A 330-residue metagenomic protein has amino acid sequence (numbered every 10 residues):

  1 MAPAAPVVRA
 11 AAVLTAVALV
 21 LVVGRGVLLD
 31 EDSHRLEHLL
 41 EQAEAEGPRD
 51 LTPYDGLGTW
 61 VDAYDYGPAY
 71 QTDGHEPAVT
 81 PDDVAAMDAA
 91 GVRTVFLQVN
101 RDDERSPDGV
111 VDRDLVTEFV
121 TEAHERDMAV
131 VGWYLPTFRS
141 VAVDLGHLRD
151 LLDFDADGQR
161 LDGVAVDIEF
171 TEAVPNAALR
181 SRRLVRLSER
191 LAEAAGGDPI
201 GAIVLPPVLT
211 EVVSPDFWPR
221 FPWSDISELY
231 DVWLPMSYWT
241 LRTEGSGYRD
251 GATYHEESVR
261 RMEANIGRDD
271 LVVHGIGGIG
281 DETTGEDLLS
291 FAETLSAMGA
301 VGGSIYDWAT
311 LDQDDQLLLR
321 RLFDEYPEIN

Functional and structural regions predicted by a protein language model:
R9-G26: Hydrophobic membrane-insertion alpha-helices, especially the h-region of bacterial N-terminal signal peptides
G24-R93, Q98, P136, I279: Boundary/entry segment of secreted carbohydrate-active catalytic domains
D30-R35, Y230-E244, R261-N330: Substrate-binding cleft of secreted/luminal carbohydrate-active enzymes
D55-V61, V95-L97, V130-Y134, V164-V166 (+4 more regions): Hydrophobic faces of well-ordered beta-strands that scaffold small-molecule active sites in alpha/beta enzyme cores
T59-Y64, H124, M128-V143, L184-R220 (+1 more regions): Aromatic-lined carbohydrate-recognition surfaces of secreted/lumenal glycan-active proteins
G67-A89, V141-D157, S214-I226, T283-L295: Short, acidic/polar
R93-D103, L148-S181, S304-I305: Active-site groove signature of glycoside hydrolases
L97, L161-V174, W218-T253, Y306-L311: Aromatic- and acid-rich polysaccharide-binding/catalytic face of secreted or lumenal carbohydrate-active enzymes
